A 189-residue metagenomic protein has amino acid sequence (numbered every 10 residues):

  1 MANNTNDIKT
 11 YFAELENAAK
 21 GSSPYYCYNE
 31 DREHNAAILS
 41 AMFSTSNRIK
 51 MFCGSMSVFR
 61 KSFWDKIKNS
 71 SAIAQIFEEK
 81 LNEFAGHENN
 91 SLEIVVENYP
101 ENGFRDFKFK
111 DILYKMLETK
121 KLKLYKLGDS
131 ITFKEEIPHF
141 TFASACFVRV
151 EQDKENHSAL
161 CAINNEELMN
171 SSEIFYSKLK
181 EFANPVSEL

Functional and structural regions predicted by a protein language model:
A2-L189: PLD/PLD-like phosphodiesterase catalytic module centered on the HKD motif
